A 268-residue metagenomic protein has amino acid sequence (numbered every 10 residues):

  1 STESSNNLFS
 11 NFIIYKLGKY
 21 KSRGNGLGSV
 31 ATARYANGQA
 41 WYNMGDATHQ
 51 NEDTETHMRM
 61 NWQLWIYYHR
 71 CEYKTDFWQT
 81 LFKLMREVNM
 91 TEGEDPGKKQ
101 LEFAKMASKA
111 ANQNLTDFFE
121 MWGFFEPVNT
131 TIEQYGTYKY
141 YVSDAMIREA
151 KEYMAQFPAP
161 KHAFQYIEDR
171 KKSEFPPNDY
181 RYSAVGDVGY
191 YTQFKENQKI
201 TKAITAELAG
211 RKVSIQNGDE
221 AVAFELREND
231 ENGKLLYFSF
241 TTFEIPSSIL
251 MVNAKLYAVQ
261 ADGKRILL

Functional and structural regions predicted by a protein language model:
S1-N37: Zinc-dependent metallopeptidase catalytic helix centered on the HExxH motif and its immediate flanking segment
A33-Y135, K139-S143, E149: Active-site-proximal alpha-helical
A40-N43, T241, L267: Short, solvent-exposed coil/turn linker segments
D95-F240, S247-A258, G263-I266: Beta/coil-rich, acidic/histidine-enriched accessory regions frequently appended to metallopeptidases
